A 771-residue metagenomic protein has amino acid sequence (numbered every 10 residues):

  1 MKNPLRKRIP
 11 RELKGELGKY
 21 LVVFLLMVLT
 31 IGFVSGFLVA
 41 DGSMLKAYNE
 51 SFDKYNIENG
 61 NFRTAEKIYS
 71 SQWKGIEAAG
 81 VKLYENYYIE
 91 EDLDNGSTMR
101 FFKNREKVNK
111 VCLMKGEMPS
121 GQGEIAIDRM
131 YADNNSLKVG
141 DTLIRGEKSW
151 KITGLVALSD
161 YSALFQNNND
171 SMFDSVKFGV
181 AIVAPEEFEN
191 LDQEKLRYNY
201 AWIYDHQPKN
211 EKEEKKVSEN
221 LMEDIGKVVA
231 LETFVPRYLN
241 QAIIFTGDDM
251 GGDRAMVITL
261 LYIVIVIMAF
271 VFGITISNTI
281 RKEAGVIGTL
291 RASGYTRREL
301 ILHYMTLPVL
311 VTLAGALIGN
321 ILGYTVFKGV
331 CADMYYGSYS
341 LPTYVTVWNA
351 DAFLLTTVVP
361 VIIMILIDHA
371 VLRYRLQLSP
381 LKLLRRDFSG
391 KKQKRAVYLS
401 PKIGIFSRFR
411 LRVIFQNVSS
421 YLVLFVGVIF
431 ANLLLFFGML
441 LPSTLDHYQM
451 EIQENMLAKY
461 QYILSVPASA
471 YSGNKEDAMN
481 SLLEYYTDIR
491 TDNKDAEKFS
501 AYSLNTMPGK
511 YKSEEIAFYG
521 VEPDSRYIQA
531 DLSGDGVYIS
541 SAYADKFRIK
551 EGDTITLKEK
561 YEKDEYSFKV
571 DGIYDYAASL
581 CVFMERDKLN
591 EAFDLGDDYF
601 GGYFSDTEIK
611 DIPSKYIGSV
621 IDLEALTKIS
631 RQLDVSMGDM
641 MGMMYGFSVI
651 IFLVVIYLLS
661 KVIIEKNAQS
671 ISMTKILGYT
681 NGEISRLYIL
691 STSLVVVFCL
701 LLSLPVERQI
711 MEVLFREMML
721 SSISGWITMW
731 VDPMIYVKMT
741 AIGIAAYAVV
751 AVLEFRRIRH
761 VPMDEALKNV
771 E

Functional and structural regions predicted by a protein language model:
M1-K7, K392-R408: Short, membrane-interfacial amphipathic segments enriched in basic
K2-A269, N278, A332, G337 (+6 more regions): Membrane transport/envelope proteins' first extracytoplasmic loop
N3, L376-K394, R756-E771: Short cytosolic juxtamembrane segments of multi-pass membrane proteins
G15-M44, D248-G288, T306-G323, L354-L366 (+5 more regions): Hydrophobic alpha-helical transmembrane segments of multi-pass inner-membrane transport and secretion
F62, I405-K546, K550-D553, K558: Juxtamembrane segments of multi-pass membrane proteins
K138, T296-R297, S379, K550 (+2 more regions): Short coil/turn motifs that cap or connect alpha-helices
L317-L354, F698-E765: Short helix-loop junctions at transmembrane helix boundaries
